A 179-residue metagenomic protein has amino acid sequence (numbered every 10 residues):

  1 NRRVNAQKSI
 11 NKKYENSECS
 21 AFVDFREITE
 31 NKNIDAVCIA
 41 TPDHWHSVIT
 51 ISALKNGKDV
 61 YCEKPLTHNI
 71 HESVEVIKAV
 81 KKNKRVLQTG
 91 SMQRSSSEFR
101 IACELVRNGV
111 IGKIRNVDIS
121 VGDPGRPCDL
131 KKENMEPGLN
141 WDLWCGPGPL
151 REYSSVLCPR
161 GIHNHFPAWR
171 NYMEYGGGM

Functional and structural regions predicted by a protein language model:
N1, T41, D118-V121, G148: Residues that line or immediately flank small-molecule/substrate-binding pockets and catalytic motifs
N1-C62, H71-V86: N-terminal glycine-/serine-/threonine-rich beta1-alpha1-beta2 phosphate-ribose binding loop of Rossmann-like
R3-N5, N31, G125-C128, E152-S154: Short, solvent-exposed loop/turn elements at domain surfaces
N11, S73, V80, F99 (+1 more regions): Active-site-proximal cap/loop segments of hydrolase catalytic domains
S20, Q93-S95, R151-Y153: Redox-cofactor-proximal catalytic regions of oxidoreductases
I34, D43, L66, D123 (+1 more regions): Flexible, active-site-proximal loop/turn residues at the rims of small-molecule/cofactor binding pockets and catalytic
D59, E63, T67-G146: A contiguous active-site-proximal alpha/beta segment in oxidoreductase catalytic domains
P137-M179: Glycine-rich, aromatic-lined ligand/substrate-binding cores of catalytic and carbohydrate-binding domains
